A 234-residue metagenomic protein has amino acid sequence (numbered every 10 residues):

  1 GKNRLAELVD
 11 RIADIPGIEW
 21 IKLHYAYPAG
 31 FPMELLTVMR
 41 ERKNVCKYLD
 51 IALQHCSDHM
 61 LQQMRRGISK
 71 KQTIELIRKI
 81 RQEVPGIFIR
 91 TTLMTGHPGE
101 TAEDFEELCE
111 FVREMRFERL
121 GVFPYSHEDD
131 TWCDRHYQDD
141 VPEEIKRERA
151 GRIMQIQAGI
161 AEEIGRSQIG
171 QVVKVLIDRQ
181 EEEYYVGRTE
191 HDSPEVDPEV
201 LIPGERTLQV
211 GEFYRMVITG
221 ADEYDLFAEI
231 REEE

Functional and structural regions predicted by a protein language model:
G1-A102, R113: Conserved SAM/AdoMet-binding glycine-rich loop
G1-I18, Q63-M64, H127-G159: Radical SAM enzyme [4Fe-4S]-AdoMet core and its adjacent flexible, acidic and glycine-rich loops/tails across
E19, E118, F123, E212 (+1 more regions): Short acidic/polar active-site loop segments enriched in Thr and Asp
L23, I51, T92, V112 (+4 more regions): Conserved, mostly hydrophobic/aromatic
G30-E34, H55-R65, T95-A102, E118-E144 (+3 more regions): Flexible glycine/acidic-rich beta-alpha junction loops that bind and position SAM and/or redox cofactors in anaerobic
L35-L36, L108, I202-G204: Short beta-alpha junctions and helix-cap segments that line functional grooves
M39-R40, L108, Q138-V141: Short, hinge-like loop/turn segments at secondary-structure boundaries
R135-E234: Terminal RNA-binding accessory module
